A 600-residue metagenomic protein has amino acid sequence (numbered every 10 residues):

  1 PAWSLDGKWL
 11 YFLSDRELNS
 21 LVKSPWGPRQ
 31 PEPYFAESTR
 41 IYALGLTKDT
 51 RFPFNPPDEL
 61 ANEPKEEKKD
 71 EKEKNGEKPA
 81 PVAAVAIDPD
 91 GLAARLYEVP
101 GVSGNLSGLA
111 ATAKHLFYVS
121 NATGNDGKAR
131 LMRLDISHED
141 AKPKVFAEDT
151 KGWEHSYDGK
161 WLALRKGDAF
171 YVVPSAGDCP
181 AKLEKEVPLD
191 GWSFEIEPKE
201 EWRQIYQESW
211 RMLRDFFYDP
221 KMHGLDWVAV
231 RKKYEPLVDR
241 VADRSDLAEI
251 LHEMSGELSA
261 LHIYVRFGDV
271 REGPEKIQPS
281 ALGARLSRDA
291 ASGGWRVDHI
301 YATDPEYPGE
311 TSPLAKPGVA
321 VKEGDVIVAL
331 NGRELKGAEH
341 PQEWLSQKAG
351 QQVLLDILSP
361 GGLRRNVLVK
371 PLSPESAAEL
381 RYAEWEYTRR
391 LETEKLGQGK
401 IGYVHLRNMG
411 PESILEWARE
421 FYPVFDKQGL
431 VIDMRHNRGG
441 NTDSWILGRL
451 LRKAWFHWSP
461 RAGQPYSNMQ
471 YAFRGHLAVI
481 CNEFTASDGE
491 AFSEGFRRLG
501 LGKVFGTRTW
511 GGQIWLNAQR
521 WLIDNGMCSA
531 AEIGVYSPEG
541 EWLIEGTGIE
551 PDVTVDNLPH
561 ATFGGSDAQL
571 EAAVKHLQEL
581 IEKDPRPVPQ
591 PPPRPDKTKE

Functional and structural regions predicted by a protein language model:
L5-D6, A111-A113, Y157-D158: Residue-level detector of Asp-centered blade-edge/turn motifs that repeat once per structural unit in beta-propeller
G7-L10, L116-Y118, W161-L162: Hydrophobic beta-strand positions that form the internal "hydrophobic ladder" of WD40/Gbeta-like beta-propeller blades
D15-E37, L46-E77, N125: Short, conserved, GDST-rich strand-edge loop motifs in beta-rich repeat architectures
S20, S38-L44, D126-R133, G167-A176: Structural motif
A83-V102: A short helix->beta-strand "capping" segment at the edge of beta-propeller domains
D239-R296, L363-T388, V574-K599: Extended, small/polar residue-biased N-terminal targeting/export presequences and adjacent propeptide/linker tracts
I277-G337, G410-P411, I533-G534: PDZ/PDZ-like domain segments forming the peptide/carboxylate-binding groove, activating on the N-terminal beta-strands
D304-L314, V328-G526, A561-E571, K575-K583: Cleft-lining beta-strand/loop regions that shape enzyme active-site pockets
